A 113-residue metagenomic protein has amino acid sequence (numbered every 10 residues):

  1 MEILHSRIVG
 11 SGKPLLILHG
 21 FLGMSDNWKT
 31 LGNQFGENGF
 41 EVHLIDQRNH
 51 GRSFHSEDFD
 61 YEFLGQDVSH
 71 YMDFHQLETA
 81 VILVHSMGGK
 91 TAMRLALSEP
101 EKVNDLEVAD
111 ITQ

Functional and structural regions predicted by a protein language model:
M1-G10, L97: Short, Lys/Arg-enriched, disordered terminal segments
E2, E37, E41-L83, M87: Active-site loop/oxyanion-hole signature of alpha/beta-hydrolase fold enzymes
R7-F54: Conserved HGGG/HGGXW glycine-rich cap/lid loop of the alpha/beta-hydrolase fold
L22, S69-H70, G88, Q113: Hydrophobic side chains within alpha-helical segments
N27, S56, S98-E101: Alpha-helical structural elements of signaling/regulatory helical domains
K29, S69, M93-L97: Short, hydrophobic alpha-helix immediately C-terminal to the catalytic nucleophile
E78-Q113: Conserved hydrolase catalytic core segment
